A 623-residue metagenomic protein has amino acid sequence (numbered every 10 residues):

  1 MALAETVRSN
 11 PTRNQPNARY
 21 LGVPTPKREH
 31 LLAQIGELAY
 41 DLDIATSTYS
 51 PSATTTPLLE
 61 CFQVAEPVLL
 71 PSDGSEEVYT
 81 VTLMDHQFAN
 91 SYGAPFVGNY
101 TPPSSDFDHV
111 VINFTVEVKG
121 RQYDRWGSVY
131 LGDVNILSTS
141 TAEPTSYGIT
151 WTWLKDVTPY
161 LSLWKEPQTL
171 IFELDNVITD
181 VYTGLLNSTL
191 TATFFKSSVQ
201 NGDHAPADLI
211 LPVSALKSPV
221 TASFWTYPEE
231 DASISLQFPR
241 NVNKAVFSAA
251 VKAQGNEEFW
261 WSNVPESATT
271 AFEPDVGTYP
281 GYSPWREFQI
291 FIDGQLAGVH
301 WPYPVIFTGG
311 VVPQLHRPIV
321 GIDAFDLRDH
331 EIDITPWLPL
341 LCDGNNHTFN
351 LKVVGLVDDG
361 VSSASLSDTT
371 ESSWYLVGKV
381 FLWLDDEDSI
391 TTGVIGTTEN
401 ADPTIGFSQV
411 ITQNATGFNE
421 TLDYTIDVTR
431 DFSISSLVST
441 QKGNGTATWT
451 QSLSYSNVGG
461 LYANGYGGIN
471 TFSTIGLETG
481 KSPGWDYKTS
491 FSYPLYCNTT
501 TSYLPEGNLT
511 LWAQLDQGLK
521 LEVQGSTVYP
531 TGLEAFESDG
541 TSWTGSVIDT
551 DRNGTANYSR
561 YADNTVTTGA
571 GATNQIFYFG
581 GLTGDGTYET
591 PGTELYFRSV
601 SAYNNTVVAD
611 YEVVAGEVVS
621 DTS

Functional and structural regions predicted by a protein language model:
A2-A4: Long, serine/threonine/proline-rich intrinsically disordered regions in eukaryotic cortical polarity
V7-A94, N99-F107, T115-L211, K252-Q254 (+2 more regions): Beta-strand-rich ligand-recognition modules
P102-V111, F238-V246: Extended extracellular/luminal ectodomain segments enriched in beta-structured repeat modules
N176-A245, A250, F381-S436: Flexible, low-complexity coil/linker segments
